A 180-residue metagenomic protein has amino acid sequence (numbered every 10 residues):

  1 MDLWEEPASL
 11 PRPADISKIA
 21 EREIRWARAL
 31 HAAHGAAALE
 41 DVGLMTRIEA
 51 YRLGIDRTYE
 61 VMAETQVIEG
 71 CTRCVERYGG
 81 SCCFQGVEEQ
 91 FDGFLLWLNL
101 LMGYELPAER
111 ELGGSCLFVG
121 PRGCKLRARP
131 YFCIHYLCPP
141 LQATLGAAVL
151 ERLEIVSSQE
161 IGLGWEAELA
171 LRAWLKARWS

Functional and structural regions predicted by a protein language model:
M1-S180: Hydrophobic scaffolds flanking metal-cofactor catalytic centers in soluble metalloenzymes
